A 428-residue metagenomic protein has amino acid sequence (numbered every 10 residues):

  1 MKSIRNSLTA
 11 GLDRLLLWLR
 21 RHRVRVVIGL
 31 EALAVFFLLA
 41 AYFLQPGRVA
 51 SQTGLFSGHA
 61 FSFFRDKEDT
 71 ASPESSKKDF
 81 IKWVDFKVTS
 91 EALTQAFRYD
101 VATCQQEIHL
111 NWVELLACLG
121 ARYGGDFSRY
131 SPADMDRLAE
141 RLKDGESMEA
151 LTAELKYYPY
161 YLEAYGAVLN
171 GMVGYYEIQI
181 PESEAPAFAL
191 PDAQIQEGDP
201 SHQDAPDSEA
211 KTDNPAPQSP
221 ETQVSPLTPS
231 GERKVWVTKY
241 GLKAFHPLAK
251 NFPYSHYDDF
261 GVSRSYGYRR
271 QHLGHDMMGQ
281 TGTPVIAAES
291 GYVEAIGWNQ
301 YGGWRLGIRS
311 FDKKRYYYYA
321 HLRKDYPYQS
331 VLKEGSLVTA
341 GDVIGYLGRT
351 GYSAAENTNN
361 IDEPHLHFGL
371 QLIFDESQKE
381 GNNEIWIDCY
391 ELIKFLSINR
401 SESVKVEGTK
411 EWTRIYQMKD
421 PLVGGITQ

Functional and structural regions predicted by a protein language model:
K2-L169: Cationic-aromatic interfacial patches
E154-W304, L396-Q428: Surface-exposed, glycine-biased beta-strand/turn segments
D276-M278, V285-A287, G307, Y316-A320 (+2 more regions): Structural recognition of the beta-strand scaffold that forms the well-ordered cores of secreted hydrolase catalytic
G282, F311-K313, K324, Q371-D375: Solvent-exposed coil/turn segments that connect beta secondary-structure elements in extracytoplasmic/periplasmic
P284-V293, Q329-L347: Short, well-structured beta-strand-loop connectors
A288-Q329, A355-N359, E363: Zn2+-dependent peptidoglycan hydrolase active-site motif and core
R305-I308, V338-E356: Short hydrophobic beta/alpha edge segments that flank linear recognition/processing sites
T358-Q428: Acidic, glycine-rich catalytic/binding loops that coordinate metals and/or anionic ligands
